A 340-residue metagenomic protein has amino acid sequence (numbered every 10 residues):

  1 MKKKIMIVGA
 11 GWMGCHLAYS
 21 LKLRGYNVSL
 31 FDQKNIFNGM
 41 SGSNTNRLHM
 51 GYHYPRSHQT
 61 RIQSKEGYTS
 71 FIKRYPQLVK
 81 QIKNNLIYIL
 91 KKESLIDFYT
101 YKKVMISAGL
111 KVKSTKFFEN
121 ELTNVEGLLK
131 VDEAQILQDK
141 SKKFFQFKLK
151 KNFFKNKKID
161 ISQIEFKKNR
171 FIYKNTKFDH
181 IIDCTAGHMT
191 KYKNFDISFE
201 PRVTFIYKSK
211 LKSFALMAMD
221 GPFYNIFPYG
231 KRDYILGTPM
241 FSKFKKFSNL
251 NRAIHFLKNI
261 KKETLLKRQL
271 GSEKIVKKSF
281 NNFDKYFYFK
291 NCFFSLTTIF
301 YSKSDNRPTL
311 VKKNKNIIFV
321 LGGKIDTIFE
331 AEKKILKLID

Functional and structural regions predicted by a protein language model:
K3-S29: N-terminal Rossmann-like FAD-binding beta1-loop-alpha1 element of flavoenzymes
L23-S43: Glycine-rich FAD pyrophosphate-binding loop
N38, F178-D220, Y229-R232, F283: Central helical "cap/lid" subdomain
T45-G127, T264: Dinucleotide-binding Rossmann-like beta1-alpha1 core, especially the glycine-rich loop that anchors the ADP
Y88-N152, N156, F166-K167, I299-K312: Flavin (FAD/FMN) cofactor-binding and adjacent substrate-gating region of FAD-dependent oxidoreductase domains
L129-H180, C184-M189, I328-L336: Helical element adjacent to the flavin cofactor pocket in flavoenzyme catalytic cores
M217-F294, I299-D305: Active-site lid/adjacent beta-loop-alpha segment flanking the redox-cofactor pocket in flavoenzymes
F280-D340: C-terminal catalytic lobe of FAD-dependent flavoproteins
